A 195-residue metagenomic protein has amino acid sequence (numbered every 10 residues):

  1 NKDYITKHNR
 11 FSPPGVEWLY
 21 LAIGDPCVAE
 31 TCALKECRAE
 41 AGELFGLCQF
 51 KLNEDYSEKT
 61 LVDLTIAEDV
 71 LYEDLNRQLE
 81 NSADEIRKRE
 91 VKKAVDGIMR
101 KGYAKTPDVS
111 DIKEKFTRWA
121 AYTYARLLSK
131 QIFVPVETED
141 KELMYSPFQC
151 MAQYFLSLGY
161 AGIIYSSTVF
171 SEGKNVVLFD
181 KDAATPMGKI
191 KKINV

Functional and structural regions predicted by a protein language model:
N1-P13, E40-V195: Active-site and NAD+-binding cores of ADP-ribose-processing enzymes
E17-G24: Short, well-ordered beta-strand elements within core beta-sheets of diverse protein domains
G24-V28, S146: Conserved active-site and cofactor/substrate-binding residues in soluble primary-metabolism enzymes
A29-E40: Short active-site loop/helix that positions an aromatic residue
